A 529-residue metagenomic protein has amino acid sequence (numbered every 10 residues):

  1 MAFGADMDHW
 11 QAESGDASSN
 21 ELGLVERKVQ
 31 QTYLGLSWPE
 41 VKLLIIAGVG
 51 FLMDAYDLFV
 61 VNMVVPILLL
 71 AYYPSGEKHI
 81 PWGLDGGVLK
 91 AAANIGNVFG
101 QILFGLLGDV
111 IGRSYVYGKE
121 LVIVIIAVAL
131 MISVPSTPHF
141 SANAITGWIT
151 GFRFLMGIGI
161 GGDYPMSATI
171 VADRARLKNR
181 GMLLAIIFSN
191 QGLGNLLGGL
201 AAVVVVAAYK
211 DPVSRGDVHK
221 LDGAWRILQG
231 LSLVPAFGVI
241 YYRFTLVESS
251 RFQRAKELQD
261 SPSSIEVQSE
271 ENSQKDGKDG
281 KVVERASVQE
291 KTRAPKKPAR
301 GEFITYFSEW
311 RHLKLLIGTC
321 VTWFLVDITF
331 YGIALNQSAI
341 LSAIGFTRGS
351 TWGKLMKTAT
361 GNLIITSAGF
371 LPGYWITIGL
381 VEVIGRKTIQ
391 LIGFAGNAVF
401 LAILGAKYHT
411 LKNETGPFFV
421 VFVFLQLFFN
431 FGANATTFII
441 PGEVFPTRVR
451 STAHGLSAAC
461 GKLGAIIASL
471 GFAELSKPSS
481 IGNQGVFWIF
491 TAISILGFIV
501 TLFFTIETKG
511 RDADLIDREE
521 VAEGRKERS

Functional and structural regions predicted by a protein language model:
M1-S529: Transmembrane-helix signature of 12-pass secondary carriers
